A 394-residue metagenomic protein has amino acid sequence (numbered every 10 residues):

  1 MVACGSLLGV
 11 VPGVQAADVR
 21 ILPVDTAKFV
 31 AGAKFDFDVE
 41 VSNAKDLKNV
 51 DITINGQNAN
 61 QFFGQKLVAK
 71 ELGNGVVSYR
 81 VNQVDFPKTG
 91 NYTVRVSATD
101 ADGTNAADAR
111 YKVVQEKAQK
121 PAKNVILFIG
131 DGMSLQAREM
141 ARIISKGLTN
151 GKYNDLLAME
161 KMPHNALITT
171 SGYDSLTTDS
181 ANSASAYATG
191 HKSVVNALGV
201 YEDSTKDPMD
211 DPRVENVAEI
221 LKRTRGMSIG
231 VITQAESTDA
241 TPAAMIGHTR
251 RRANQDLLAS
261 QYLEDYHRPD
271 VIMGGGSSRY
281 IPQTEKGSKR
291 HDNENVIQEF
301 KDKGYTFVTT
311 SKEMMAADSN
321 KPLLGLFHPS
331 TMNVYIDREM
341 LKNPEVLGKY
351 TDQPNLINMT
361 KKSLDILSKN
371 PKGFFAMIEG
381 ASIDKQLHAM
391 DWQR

Functional and structural regions predicted by a protein language model:
M1-Q15: Gram-negative bacterial Sec-dependent N-terminal signal peptides
G9, A118-Q119, K369: Generic structural signal for beta-strand residues in well-ordered domains
A17-T26, V30-K321, P329-S330, Y350: N-terminal catalytic scaffold of extracellular/periplasmic and nuclease hydrolases that process anionic headgroups
R80-G103, L356-R394: Glycine/proline-rich, flexible active-site/cofactor-binding loop segments that harbor closely spaced acidic
L127, G325-F327, F375-E379: Structural motif
D210, R251, D352, L356 (+1 more regions): Residue-level preference for long, well-ordered alpha-helices that form the structural scaffold of enzyme catalytic
D239-I246, T331, Y335-L347, P371-G373 (+1 more regions): Active-site His/acidic residue clusters
S319-L326, S330-D365: Soluble metallo-hydrolase cores and metallopeptidase-like ectodomains found primarily in the secretory/periplasmic
